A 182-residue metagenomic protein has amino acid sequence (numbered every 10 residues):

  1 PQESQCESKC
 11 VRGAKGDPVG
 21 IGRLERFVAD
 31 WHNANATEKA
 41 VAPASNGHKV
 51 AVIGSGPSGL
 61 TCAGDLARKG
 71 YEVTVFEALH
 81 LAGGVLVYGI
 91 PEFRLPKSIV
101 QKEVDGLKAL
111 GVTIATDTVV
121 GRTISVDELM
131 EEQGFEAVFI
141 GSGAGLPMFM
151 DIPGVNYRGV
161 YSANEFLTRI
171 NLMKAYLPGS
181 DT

Functional and structural regions predicted by a protein language model:
S4-D30: Iron-sulfur (Fe-S) cluster-binding segments and ferredoxin-like electron-carrier domains, especially [2Fe-2S]
E25-T182: Residues forming the flavin
